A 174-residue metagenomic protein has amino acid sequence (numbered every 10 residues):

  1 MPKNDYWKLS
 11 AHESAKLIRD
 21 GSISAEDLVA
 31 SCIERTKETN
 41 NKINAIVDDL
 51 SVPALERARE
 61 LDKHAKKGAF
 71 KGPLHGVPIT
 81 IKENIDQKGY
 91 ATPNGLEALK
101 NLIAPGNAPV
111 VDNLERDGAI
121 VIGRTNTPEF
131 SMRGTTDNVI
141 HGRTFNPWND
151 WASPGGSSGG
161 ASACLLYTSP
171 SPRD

Functional and structural regions predicted by a protein language model:
M1-R57: An N-terminal boundary/leader segment
L61-V77: Immediate post-signal peptide segment of exported/extracytoplasmic ligand-binding proteins
P73-V110: Enzymes and membrane/adaptor proteins characterized by extended Gly/Ser/Thr/Asp/Glu-rich, aromatic-dotted
I81, V121-R124: General beta-strand structural signal in soluble alpha/beta enzymes
A98-P105, G142-S157: Short pre-catalytic strand/loop immediately N-terminal to key active-site residues, enriched for Gly-Thr
L114: Nucleotide-cofactor and metal-assisted catalytic machinery
T125-R133: Short, solvent-exposed turn/loop segments enriched in Gly/Ser/Thr/Pro and often Arg
Y167-D174: Conserved small/polar residues in nucleotide/adenosyl-binding loops
